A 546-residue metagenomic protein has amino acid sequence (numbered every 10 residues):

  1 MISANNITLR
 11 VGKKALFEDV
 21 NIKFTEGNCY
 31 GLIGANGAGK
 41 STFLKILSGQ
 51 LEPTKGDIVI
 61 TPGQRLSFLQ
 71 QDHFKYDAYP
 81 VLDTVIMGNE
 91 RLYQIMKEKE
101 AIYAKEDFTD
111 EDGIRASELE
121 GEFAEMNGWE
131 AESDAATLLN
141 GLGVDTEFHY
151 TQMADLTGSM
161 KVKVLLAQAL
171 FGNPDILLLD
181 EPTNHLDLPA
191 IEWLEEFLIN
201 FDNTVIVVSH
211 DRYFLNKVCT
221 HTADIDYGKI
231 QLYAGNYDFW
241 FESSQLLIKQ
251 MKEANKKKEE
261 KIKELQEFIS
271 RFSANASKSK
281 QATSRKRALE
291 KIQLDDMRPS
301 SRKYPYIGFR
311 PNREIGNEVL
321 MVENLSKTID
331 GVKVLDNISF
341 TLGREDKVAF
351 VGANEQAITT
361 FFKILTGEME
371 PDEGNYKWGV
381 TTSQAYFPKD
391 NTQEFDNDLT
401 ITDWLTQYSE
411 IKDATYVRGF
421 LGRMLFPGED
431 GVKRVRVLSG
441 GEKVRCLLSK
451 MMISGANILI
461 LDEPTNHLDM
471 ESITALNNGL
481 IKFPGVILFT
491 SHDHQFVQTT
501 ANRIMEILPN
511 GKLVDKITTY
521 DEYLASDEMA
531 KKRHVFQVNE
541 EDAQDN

Functional and structural regions predicted by a protein language model:
M1-N255, F309-N546: ABC ATP-binding cassette signature C-motif
K99, E106, F123, E130 (+6 more regions): Leucine-rich amphipathic alpha-helices with coiled-coil/heptad-repeat character
A136-L142, E267-R271, R287-I292: Short amphipathic coiled-coil heptad-repeat segments
M251-L265, R271, K278-R287, K303 (+1 more regions): ABC ATPase nucleotide-binding domains
R285-K303, K347: ABC transporter TMD-NBD coupling linker
R298-E314: Short, flexible cytosolic linker that couples an ABC transmembrane/permease module to its adjacent nucleotide-binding
